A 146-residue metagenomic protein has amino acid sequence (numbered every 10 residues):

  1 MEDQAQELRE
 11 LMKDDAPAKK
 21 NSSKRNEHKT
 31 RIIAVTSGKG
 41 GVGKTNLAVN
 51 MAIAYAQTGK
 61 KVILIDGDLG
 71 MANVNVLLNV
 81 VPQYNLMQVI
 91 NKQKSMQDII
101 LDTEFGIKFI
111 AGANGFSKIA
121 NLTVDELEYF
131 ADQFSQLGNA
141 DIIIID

Functional and structural regions predicted by a protein language model:
M1-G38: Extreme N-terminal, non-catalytic leader segments that precede Walker-type/kinase nucleotide-binding cores
K24-N26, A54, I100: Short secondary-structure boundary/capping segments within folded domains
H28-K29, T58, N139: Residue-level preference for short coil/turn positions at secondary-structure junctions
I32-M96: Walker A/P-loop NTP-binding active-site region of P-loop NTPases, recognizing the glycine-rich GxxxxGKT/S
G67-D141: P-loop/Walker-type NTP enzyme "switch/lid" segment
I144-I145: P-loop/Walker A NTP-binding module and the surrounding RecA-like catalytic core of P-loop NTPases
